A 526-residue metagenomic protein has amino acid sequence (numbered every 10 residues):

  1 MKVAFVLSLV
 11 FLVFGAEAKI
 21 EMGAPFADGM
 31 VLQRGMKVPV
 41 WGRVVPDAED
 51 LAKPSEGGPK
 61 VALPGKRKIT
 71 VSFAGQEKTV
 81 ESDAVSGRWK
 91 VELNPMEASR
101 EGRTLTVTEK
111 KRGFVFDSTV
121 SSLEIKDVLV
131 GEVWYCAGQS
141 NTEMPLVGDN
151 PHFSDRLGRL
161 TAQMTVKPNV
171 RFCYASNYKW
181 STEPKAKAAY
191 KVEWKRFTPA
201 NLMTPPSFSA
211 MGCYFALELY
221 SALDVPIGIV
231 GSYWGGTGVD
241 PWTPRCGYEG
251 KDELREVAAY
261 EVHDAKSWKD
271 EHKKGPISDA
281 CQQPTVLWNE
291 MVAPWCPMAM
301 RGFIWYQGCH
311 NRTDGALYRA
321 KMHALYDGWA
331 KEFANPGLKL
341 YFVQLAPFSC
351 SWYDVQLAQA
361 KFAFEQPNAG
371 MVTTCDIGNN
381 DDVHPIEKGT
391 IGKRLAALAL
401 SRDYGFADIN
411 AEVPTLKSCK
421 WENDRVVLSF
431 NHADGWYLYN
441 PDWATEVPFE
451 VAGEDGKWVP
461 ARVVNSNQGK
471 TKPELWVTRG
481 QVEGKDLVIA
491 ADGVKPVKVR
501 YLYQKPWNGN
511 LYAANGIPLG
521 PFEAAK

Functional and structural regions predicted by a protein language model:
M1-L7: Sec-dependent signal peptide recognition, specifically the positively charged N-region followed immediately by
L7-L9, S122: Residue-level detector of transmembrane insertion/anchoring sites
L9-E17: Hydrophobic h-region of N-terminal signal peptides that target proteins for export in Gram-negative bacteria
A18-D50, G58-K526: Cell-envelope and extracellular/periplasmic
